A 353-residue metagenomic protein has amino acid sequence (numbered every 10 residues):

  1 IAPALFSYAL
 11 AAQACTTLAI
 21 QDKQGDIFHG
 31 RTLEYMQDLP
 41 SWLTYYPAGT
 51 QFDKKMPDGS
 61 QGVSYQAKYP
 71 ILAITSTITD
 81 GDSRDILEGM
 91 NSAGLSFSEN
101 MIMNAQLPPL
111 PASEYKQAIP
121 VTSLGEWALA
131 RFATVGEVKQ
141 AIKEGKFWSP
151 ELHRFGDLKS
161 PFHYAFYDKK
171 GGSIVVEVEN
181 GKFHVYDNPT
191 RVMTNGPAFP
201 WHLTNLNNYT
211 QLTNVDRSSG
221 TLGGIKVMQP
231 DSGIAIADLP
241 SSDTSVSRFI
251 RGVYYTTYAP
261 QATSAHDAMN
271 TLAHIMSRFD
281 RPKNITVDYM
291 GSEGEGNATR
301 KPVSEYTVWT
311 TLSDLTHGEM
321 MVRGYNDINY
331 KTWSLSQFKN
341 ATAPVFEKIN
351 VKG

Functional and structural regions predicted by a protein language model:
I1-Y8: Bacterial N-terminal signal peptides
Y8-A14: Sec/Tat signal peptide C-region and signal peptidase I cleavage site
A14-F28, M36, S41-W42, D53-K55 (+4 more regions): C-terminus-biased signal that marks the final domain/tail of proteins
T16-K116, E144-G145, S149: A contiguous strand-loop segment
D22-Q24, N91-A93, Y167-G171, E177-K182 (+1 more regions): Short acidic-glycine loop/turn motifs at beta-strand connectors
F28-G30, S96-E99, A165-Y167, V175 (+1 more regions): Structural recognition of the beta-strand scaffold that forms the well-ordered cores of secreted hydrolase catalytic
Y115-E151, A268-H274: Proteins synthesized as precursors that undergo proteolytic processing into mature forms
V135, K139-V178: Aromatic- and glycine-enriched pocket-lining scaffold segments that form the walls of small-molecule binding clefts
